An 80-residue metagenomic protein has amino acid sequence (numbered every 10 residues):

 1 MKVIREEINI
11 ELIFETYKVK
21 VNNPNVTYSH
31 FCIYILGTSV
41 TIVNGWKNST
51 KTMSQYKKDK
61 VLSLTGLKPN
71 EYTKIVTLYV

Functional and structural regions predicted by a protein language model:
M1-H30, Y34: A short, Lys/Arg-rich alpha-helix, primarily the initiator
M1-R5, N25, N70-V80: Short, charged recognition helix plus adjacent turn of helix-turn-helix-like nucleic-acid-binding domains
K20-N23, S49-T50, L64: Histidine kinase transmitter module recognition
T27, T38-S39, K68: Short coil/loop linkers at secondary-structure junctions
I35-L36, T65: A broad structural signal for alpha-helix termini and local helix breaks/kinks
L36-M53: Recognition helix of helix-turn-helix/homeodomain-like DNA-binding domains that insert into the DNA major groove
Y56-E71: DNA major-groove recognition helix of helix-turn-helix/homeodomain DNA-binding modules
